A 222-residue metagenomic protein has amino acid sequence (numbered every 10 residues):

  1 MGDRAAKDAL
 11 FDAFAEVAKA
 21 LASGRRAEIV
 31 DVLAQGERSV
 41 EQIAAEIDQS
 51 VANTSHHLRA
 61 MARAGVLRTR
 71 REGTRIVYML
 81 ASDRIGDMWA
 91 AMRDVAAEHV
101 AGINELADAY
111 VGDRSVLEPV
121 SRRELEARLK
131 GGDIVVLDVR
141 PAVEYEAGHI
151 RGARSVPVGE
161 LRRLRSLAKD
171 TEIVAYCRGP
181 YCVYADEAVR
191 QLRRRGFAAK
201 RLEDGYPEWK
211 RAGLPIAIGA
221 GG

Functional and structural regions predicted by a protein language model:
G2-A18: Short, Lys/Arg-enriched N-terminal segment that forms or immediately precedes the first helix of a structured domain
A13-A52, I76-R84: N-terminal helix-turn-helix DNA-binding core of bacterial DNA-binding proteins
A45, A62-R63: Alpha-helical residues within the helix-turn-helix
Q49, L80-A147, I218-G222: Flexible, polar/low-complexity N-terminal or interdomain linker segments that lie immediately upstream of folded
L58-R59, Y206: Short, hydrophobic-biased segments on the C-terminal half of alpha helices that form "recognition helices"
R63-E72, M79: Beta-hairpin "wing" of winged helix-turn-helix
V66, L167-K210: Catalytic cysteine-centered active loop of the rhodanese-like fold, especially the PTP/DSP P-loop
E124-E187, G219: Positively charged, proline/Ser/Thr-rich regional signature most characteristic of the Rhodanese/CDC25-like
